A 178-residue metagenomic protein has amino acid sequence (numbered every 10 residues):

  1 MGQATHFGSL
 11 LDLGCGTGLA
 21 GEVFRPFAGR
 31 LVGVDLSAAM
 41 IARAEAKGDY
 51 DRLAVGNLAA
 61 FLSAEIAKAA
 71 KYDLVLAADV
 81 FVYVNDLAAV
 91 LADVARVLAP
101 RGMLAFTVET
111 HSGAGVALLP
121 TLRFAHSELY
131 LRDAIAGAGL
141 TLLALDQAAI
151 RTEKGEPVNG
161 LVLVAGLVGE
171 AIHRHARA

Functional and structural regions predicted by a protein language model:
M1-G8: Conserved alpha-helix/loop element of class I SAM-dependent methyltransferases that forms part of the SAM/SAH-binding
S9-L11, G16-S63: Class I SAM-dependent methyltransferase SAM/SAH-binding core
L76: A conserved beta-strand element that flanks and buttresses the S-adenosyl-L-methionine
V80: Hydrophobic adenine-recognition pocket in adenosine-nucleotide-binding enzymes
A88-P100: A short glycine-rich, Lys/Arg-flanked "PGG" loop and its adjoining helix->strand segment in the class I
R101-E109: Conserved beta-strand signature within the Rossmann-like core of class I S-adenosyl-L-methionine
F124-G139, L145: Short alpha-helix
T152-A178: Core SAM-dependent methyltransferase catalytic element
